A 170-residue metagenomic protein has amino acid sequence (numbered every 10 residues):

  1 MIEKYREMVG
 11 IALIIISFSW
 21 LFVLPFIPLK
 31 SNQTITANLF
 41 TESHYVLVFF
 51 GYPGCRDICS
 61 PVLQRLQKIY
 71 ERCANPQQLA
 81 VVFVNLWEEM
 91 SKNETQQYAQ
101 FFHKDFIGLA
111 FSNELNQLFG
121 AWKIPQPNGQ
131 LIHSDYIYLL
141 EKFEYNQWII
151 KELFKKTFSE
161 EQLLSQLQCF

Functional and structural regions predicted by a protein language model:
M1-I35, C169-F170: N-terminal targeting signals for export/organelle localization
K30-V46, K68-C73: A short beta-strand-turn-helix
L39-L66: Short active-site neighborhood of thiol/selenol oxidoreductases, capturing the structured segment around
E42-Y45, P76-V81, I132-D135: Extracytoplasmic
G54-R56, S60, A74, Q168-F170: Sequence contexts marking disulfide-bonded cysteines in secreted/extracellular proteins
V62-G108, N113-G120: Structural microenvironment flanking redox-active thiols in thiol-disulfide oxidoreductases
K104-F158: Thiol/selenol-based redox catalytic cores and closely related redox-interacting motifs
E152-F170: C-terminal lobe and adjacent flexible extensions of AdoMet/dcAdoMet transferase-like proteins
